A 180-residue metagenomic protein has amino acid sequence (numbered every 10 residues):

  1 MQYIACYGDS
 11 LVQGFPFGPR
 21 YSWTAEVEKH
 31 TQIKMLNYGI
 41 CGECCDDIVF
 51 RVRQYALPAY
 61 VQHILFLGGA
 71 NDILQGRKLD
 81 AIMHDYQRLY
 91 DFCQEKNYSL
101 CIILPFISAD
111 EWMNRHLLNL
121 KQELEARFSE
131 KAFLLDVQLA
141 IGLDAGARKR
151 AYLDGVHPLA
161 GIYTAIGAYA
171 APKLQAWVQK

Functional and structural regions predicted by a protein language model:
M1-C41, D46, V52-Y60: Serine-esterase "nucleophile elbow" of acetyl-processing enzymes
G14-P16, D110-K180: Catalytic His-Asp segment of secreted/periplasmic serine-dependent ester chemistry enzymes
F17-R20, D46-H84, I102, S108: Oxyanion-hole/transition-state-stabilizing segment in secreted/luminal serine hydrolases and related acyltransferases
T31, K96-N97, F128-K131: Helix C-cap/helix->beta junction micro-motif
N37-G39, L104, D136: Residue-level recognition of beta-strand->loop/alpha-helix junctions
V52, Y86-Y90, K121: Generic structural signal for well-ordered alpha-helices, preferentially at hydrophobic/aromatic core positions
L57-V61, K96, W177: Glycine-rich phosphate-binding loop signature in dinucleotide/nucleotide-binding domains
L67-A70, L89-N119: Active-site segments of SGNH/GDSL-like serine hydrolases that catalyze O-acetyl group transfer/hydrolysis on lipids
